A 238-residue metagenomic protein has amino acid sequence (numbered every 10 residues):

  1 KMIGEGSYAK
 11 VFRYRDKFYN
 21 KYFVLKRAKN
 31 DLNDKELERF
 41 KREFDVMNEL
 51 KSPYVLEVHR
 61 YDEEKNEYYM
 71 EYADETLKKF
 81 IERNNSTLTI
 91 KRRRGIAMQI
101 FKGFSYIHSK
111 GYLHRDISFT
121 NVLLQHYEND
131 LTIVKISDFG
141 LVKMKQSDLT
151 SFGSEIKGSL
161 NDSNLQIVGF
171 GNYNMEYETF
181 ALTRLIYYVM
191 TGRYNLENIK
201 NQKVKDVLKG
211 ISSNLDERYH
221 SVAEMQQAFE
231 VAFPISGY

Functional and structural regions predicted by a protein language model:
E5-E38, D45: ATP-binding glycine-rich loop module of kinase domains
E43-P53: Structural motif at the C-terminus of the N-lobe alphaC helix and the adjacent alphaC-beta4 loop of the Hanks-type
E57-E67, D74: Short beta-strand micro-motifs within the conserved protein kinase catalytic domain, predominantly in the N-lobe
L77-L88: AlphaC helix of the protein kinase catalytic domain
I96-A97: Activation segment signature within eukaryotic-like protein kinase domains
H108-H126: Catalytic-loop of the protein kinase fold
N121-D138: Conserved protein kinase catalytic/activation segment
F139-K205: C-lobe/activation-segment region of protein kinase-like
